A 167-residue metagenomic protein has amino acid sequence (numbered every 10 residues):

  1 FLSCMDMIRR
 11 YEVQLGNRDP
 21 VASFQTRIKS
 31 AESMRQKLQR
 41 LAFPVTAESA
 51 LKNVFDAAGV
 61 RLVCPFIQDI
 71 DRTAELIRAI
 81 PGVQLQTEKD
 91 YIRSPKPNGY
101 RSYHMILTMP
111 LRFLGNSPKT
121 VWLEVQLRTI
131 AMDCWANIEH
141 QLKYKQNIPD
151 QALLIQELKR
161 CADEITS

Functional and structural regions predicted by a protein language model:
F1-F55, T166: Charge-rich, low-complexity segments
L51, C64-S167: Long beta-strand-rich cores associated with HINT superfamily self-processing modules
A58-C64: Terminal, regulation- and interaction-focused segments at domain boundaries
